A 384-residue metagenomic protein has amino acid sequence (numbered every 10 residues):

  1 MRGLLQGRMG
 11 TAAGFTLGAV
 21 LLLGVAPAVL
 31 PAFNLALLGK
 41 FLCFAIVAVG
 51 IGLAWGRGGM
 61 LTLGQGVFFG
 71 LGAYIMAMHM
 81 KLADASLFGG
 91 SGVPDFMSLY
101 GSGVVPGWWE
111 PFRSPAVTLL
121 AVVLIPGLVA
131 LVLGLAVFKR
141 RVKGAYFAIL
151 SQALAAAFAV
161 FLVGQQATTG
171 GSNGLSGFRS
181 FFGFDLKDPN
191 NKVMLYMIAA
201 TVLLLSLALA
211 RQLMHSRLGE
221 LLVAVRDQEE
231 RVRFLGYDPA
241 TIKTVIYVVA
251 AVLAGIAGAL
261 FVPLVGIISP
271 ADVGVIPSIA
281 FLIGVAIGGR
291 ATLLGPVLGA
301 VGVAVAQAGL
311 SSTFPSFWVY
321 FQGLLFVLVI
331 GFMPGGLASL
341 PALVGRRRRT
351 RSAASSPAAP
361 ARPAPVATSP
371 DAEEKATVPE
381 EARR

Functional and structural regions predicted by a protein language model:
M1-R384: Transmembrane alpha-helices and adjacent helix-loop boundaries
